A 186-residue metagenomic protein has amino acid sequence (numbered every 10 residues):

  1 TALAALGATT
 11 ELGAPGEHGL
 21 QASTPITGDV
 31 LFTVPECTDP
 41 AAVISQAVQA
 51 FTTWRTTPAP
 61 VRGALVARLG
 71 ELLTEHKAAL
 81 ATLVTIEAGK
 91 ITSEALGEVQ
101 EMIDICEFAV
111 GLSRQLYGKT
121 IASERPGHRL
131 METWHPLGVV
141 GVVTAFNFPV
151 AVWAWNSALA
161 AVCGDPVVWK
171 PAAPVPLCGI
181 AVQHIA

Functional and structural regions predicted by a protein language model:
T1-I86: Short, structured beta/alpha segment
P40, V66, A95, V99-M102 (+1 more regions): Hydrophobic packing residues in well-ordered alpha-helices of helical domains and bundles
A47-A50, A95, V110, A160 (+1 more regions): Small-residue (primarily alanine) positions within well-ordered alpha-helices, especially packing/interaction faces
R62, V84, C106, V140 (+2 more regions): Conserved hydrophobic/aromatic pocket- or pore-lining residues that grip, position, or stack substrates in active sites
R68, L72, E101-L112, I185: Alpha-helical scaffold segments in carbohydrate-active enzymes
T82-Q100: Flexible, acidic loop-helix segments that line cofactor/substrate-binding pockets
E94, D104-P126: Phosphate-binding beta-alpha-beta segment of Rossmann-like dinucleotide-binding domains, i.e., the NAD(P)
G118-A186: Rossmann-like NAD(P) dinucleotide-binding subdomain of oxidoreductase/dehydrogenase enzymes
